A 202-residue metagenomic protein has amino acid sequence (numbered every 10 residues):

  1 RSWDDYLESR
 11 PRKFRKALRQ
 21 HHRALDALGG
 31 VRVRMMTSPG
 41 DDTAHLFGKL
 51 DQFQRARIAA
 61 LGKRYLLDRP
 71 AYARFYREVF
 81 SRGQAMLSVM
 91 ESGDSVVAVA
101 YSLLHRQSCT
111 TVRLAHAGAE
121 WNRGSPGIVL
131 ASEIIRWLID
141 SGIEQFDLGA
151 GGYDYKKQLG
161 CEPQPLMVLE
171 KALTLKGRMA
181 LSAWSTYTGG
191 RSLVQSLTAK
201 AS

Functional and structural regions predicted by a protein language model:
R1-R123: A conserved beta-strand-loop-helix scaffold within acyl/acetyltransferase catalytic domains
R1-W3, S9, S92, S141-S202: Active-site/acyl-donor-binding loops of N-acyltransferases
L18-R23, I58-A60, L114-A115, S125-G127 (+3 more regions): Glycine-rich loops and low-complexity Gly/Arg-rich segments that provide flexible linkers or classic glycine-based
R23-G29, K63-L67, S81-G83, A119-E120 (+5 more regions): Short C-terminal domain-edge/linker segments immediately following a structured domain
G30-R34, D68-F75, L87, N122-I128 (+4 more regions): Low-complexity, flexible helical/coil segments
L104-P165, E170-K171: Acyl-donor binding region in acyl/amide transferases
